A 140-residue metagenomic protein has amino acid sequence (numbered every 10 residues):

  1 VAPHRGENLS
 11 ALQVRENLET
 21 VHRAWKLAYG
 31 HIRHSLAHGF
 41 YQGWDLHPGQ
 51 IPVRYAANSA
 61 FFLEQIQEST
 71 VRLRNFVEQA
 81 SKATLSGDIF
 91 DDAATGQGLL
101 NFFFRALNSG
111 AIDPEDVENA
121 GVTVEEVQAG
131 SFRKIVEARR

Functional and structural regions predicted by a protein language model:
V1-R140: Expand to "…catalyze enediolate/carbanion chemistry for C-C bond making/breaking, isomerization, decarboxylation
